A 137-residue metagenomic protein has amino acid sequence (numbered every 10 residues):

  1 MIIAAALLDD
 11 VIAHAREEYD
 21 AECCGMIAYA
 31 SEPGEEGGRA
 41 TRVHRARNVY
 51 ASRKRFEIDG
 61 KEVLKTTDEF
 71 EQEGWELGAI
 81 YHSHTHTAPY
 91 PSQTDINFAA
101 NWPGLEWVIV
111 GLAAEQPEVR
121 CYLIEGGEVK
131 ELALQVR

Functional and structural regions predicted by a protein language model:
M1-L77, H86-R137: Conserved beta-strand-loop surface patch within small alpha/beta domains used for substrate/adaptor or ligand engagement
S83: Metallo-beta-lactamase
